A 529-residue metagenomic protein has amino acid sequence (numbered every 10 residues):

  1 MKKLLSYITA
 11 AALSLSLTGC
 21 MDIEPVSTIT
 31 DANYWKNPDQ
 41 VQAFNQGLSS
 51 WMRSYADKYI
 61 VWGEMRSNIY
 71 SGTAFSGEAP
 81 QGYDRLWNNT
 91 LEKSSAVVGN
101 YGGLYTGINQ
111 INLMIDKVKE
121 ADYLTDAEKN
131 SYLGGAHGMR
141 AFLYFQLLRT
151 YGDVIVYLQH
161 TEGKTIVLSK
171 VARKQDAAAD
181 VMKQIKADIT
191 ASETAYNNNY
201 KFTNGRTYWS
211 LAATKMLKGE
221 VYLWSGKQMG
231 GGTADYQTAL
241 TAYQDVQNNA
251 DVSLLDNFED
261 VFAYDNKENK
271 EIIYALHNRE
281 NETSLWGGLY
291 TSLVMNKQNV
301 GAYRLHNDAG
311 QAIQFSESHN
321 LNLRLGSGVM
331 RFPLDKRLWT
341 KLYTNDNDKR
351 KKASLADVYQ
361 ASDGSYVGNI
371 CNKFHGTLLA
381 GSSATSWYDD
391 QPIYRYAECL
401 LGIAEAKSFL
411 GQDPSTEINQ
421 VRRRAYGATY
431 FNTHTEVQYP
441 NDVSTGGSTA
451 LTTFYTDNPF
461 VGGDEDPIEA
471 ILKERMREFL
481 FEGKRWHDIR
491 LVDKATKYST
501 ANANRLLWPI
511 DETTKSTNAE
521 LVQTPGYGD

Functional and structural regions predicted by a protein language model:
K2-L4, I8, C20-S67, L113 (+3 more regions): Acidic, glycine-rich segments characteristic of secretory precursors and extracytoplasmic regions
S14-L17, Y144: Bacterial Sec-type N-terminal signal peptides, specifically the leucine/valine-rich hydrophobic h-region
G19-D22, V41, S49-M52, V61 (+9 more regions): Long, intrinsically disordered, low-complexity segments
Q42-W51, E78-Y151, A172-K183, I189-T203 (+5 more regions): Conserved, well-structured interaction surfaces
H160-T161, A172-T241, N248-D256: Hydrophobic, small-residue-rich alpha-helical packing segments that form membrane-like cores
N322-Y396: Flexible, polar/acidic helix-loop-strand segments at domain edges
